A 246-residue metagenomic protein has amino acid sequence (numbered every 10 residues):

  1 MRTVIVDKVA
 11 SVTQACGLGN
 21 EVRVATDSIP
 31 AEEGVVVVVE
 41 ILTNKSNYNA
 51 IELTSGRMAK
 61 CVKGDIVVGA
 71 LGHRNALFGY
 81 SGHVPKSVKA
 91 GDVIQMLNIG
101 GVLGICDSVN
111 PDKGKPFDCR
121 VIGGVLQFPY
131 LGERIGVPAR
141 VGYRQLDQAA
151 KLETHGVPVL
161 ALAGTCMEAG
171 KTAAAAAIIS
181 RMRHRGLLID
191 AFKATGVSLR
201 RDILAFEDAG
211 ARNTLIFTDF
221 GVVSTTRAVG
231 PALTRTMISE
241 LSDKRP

Functional and structural regions predicted by a protein language model:
M1-V102: N-terminal accessory targeting/assembly segments
R2-K8, V24-E32, T54, M58-C61 (+3 more regions): ATP-dependent carboxylate-amine ligase catalytic core
V39-I41, A70-G72, I99, V109-N110 (+5 more regions): Fold-independent oxyanion-binding glycine-rich loops and adjacent beta-strand/coil segments at enzyme active sites
V62, L97, G101, V157-L160 (+5 more regions): Conserved active-site and cofactor/substrate-binding residues in soluble primary-metabolism enzymes
V67-H73, Y80, K86-V159: Extreme N-terminal, non-catalytic leader segments that precede Walker-type/kinase nucleotide-binding cores
D112, V125-L131, L160-G164, G221 (+2 more regions): N-terminal-biased segments
A139-V197: Walker A (P-loop) phosphate-binding motif
